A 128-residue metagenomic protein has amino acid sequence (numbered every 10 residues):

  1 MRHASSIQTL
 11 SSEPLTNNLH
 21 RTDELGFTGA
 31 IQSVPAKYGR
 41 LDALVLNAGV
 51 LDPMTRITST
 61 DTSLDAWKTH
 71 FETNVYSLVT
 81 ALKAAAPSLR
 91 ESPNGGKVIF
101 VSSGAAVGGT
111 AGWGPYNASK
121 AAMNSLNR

Functional and structural regions predicted by a protein language model:
N17-N18, E24-G39, A85: Conserved amphipathic alpha-helix within the SDR
L44-V45: Conserved hydrophobic beta-strands of the Rossmann-like cofactor-binding core in SDR/related NAD(P)H-dependent
A48-T55: Conserved NAD(P)H cofactor-binding loop of Rossmann-fold oxidoreductase domains
T55-S59, S63-K68: Substrate-binding pocket helix/loop in short-chain dehydrogenase/reductase
L82, S119, N127: Active-site helix of classical SDR
S103: Residue(s) in the substrate-gating loop at a strand-loop-helix junction that position the organic substrate next
G108-G114: Active-site loop immediately N-terminal to the catalytic Tyr-X3-Lys motif of short-chain dehydrogenase/reductase
